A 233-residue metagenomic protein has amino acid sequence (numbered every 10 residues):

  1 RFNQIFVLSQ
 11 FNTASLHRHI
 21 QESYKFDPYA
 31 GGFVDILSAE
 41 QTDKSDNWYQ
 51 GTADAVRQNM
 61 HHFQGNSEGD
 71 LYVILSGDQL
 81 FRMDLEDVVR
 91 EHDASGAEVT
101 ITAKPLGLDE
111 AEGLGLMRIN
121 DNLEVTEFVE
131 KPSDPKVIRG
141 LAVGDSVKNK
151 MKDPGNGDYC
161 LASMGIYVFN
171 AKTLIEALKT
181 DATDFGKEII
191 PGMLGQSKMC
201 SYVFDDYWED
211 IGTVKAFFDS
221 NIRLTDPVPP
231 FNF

Functional and structural regions predicted by a protein language model:
R1-T225: Unchanged
P227-F233: Long, charged amphipathic helices and adjacent flexible linkers at domain junctions
